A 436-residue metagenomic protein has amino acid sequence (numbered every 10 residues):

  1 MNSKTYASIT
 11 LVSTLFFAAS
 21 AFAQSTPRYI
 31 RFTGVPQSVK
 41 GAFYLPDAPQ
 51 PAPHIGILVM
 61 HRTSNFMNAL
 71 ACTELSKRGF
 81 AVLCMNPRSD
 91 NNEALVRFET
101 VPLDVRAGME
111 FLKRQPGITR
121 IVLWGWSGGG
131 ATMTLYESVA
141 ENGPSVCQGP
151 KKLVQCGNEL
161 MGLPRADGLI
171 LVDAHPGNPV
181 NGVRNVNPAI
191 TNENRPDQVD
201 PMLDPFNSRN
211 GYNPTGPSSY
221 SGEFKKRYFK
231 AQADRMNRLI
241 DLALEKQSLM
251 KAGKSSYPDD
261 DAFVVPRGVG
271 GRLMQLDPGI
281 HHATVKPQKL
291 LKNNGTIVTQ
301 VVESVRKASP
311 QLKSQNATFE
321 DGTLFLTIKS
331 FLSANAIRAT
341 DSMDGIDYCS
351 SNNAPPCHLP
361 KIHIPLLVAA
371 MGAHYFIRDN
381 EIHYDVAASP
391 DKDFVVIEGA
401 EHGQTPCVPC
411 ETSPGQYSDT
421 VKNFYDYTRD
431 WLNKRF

Functional and structural regions predicted by a protein language model:
Q24-A52, S413-S418: N-terminal cap/lid segment of alpha/beta-hydrolase-fold proteins
A52-R62: Short beta-strand element of the alpha/beta-hydrolase
C72-N92: Conserved alpha/beta-hydrolase
L95-P116, A131, L135-S138, P144-G149 (+1 more regions): Alpha/beta-hydrolase active-site loop
M202-C357: Alpha/beta-hydrolase
I362, V368-A370: Short beta-strand/loop motif that positions the catalytic acidic residue of the alpha/beta-hydrolase fold
A388-V408: Catalytic histidine neighborhood in serine/cysteine hydrolases with alpha/beta-hydrolase-type architecture
A400, V408-F436: Catalytic active-site module of serine/aspartate enzymes centered on a nucleophile-bearing elbow/loop
